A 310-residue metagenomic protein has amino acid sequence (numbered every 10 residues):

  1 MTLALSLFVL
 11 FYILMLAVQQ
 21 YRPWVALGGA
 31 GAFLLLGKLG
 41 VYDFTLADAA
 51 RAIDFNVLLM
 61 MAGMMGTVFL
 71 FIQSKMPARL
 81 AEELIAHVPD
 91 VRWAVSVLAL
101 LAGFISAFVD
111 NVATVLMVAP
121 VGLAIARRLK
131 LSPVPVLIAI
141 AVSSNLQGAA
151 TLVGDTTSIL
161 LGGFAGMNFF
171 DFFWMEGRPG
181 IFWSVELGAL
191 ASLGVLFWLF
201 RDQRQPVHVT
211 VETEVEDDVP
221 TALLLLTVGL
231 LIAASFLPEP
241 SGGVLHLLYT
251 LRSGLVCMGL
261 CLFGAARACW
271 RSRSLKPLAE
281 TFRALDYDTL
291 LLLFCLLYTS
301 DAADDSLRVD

Functional and structural regions predicted by a protein language model:
M1-I72, R79, G177-L297: Hydrophobic transmembrane alpha-helices of multi-pass small-molecule transporters
A4-V9, A99-L100, V134-I140: Transmembrane alpha-helical segments of multi-pass small-molecule transport proteins
L14-Q20, L101-D110, A141-V153: Transmembrane alpha-helix interface/packing and boundary motifs in multi-pass membrane proteins, characterized by
A17, L36-L39, D54, L84 (+5 more regions): Structural signal for hydrophobic packing residues in well-ordered secondary-structure cores of soluble enzyme domains
W24-G29, N111-A119, I138-A139, A150-V153: Hydrophobic alpha-helical membrane segments of integral membrane proteins
F44-V134, D288-D301, R308: Membrane-embedded alpha-helical segments and adjacent helix-loop junctions characteristic of multi-pass solute
I125-T221: Membrane-core helix-loop-helix motifs of multi-pass transport proteins
